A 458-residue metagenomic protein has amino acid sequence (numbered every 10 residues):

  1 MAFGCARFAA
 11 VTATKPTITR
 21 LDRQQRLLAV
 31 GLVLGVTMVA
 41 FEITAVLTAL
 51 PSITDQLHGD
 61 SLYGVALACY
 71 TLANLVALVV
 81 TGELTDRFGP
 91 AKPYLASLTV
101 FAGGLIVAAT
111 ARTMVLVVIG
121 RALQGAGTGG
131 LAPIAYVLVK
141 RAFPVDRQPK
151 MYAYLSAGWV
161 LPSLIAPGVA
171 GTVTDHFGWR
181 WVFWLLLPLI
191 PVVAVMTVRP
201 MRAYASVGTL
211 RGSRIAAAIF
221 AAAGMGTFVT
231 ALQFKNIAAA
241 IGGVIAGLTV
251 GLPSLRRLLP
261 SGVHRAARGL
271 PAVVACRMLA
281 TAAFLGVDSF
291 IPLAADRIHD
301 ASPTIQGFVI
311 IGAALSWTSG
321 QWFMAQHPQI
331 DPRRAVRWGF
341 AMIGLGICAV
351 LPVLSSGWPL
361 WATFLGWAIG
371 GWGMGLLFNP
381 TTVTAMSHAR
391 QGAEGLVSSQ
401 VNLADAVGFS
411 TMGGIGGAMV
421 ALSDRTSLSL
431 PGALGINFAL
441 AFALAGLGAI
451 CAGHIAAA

Functional and structural regions predicted by a protein language model:
A2-F41: Cytosolic juxtamembrane N-terminal segment immediately preceding the first transmembrane helix of multi-pass
Q25-F41, V46-T48, L67-C69, V79-V80 (+2 more regions): 12-transmembrane solute porter fold
A49-L75: Extracellular/periplasmic helix-loop-helix junction of adjacent transmembrane segments in MFS-like secondary
I53, L84, V173, Q326-H327 (+1 more regions): Hydrophobic alpha-helical transmembrane and interfacial-helix anchor sites in secondary transporters
H58-G59, G89-P90, T113, P144 (+5 more regions): A helix-boundary/kink motif common to multi-pass secondary transporters, especially Major Facilitator Superfamily
G59, V139-P149, A385-E394: Paired intracellular helix-loop junctions of major facilitator superfamily
L75, T81-R211: Helix-loop-helix hairpins in multi-pass membrane proteins, especially solute transporters
D175-F284, D288: Hydrophobic transmembrane-helix bundles of small-molecule transporters
